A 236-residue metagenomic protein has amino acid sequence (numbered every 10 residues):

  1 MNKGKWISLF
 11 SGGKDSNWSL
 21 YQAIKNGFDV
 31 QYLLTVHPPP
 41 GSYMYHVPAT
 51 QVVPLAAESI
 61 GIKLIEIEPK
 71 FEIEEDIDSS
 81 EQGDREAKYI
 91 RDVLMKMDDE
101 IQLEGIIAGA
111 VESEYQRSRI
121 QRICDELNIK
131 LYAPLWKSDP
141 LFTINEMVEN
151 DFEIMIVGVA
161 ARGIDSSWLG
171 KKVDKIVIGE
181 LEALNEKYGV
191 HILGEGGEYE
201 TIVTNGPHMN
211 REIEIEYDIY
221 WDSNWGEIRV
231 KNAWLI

Functional and structural regions predicted by a protein language model:
M1-I156, K187: ATP-dependent adenylation/nucleotidyltransferase module used to activate substrates
S59, E149, G196-G197, S223: A generic structural signal for short, non-catalytic loop/turn and secondary-structure boundary residues
Y115, E180-L184, V230: Generic hydrophobic, helix-prone segments enriched in Leu/Val/Ile
K130-S138, G163-V177, D218-N232: Short flexible/disordered coil segments
I156-E214: A conserved mid-domain beta-alpha-beta active-site/ligand-binding segment of alpha/beta enzyme cores
E198-I236: Long hydrophobic alpha-helical segments typical of transmembrane helices together with their membrane-interfacial
